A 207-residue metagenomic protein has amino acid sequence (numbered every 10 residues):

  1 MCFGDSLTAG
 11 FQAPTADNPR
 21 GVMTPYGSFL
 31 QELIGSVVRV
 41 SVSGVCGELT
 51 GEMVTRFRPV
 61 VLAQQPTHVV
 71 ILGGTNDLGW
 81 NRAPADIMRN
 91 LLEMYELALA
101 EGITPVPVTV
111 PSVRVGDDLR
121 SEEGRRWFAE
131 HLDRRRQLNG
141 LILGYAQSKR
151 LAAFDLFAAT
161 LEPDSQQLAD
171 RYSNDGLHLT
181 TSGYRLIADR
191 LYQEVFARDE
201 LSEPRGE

Functional and structural regions predicted by a protein language model:
M1-C46, R56-Q65: Serine-esterase "nucleophile elbow" of acetyl-processing enzymes
F29-S36, E52-E207: Alpha-helical cap/lid subdomain in secreted, periplasmic, or secretory-pathway luminal O-acyl-processing enzymes
